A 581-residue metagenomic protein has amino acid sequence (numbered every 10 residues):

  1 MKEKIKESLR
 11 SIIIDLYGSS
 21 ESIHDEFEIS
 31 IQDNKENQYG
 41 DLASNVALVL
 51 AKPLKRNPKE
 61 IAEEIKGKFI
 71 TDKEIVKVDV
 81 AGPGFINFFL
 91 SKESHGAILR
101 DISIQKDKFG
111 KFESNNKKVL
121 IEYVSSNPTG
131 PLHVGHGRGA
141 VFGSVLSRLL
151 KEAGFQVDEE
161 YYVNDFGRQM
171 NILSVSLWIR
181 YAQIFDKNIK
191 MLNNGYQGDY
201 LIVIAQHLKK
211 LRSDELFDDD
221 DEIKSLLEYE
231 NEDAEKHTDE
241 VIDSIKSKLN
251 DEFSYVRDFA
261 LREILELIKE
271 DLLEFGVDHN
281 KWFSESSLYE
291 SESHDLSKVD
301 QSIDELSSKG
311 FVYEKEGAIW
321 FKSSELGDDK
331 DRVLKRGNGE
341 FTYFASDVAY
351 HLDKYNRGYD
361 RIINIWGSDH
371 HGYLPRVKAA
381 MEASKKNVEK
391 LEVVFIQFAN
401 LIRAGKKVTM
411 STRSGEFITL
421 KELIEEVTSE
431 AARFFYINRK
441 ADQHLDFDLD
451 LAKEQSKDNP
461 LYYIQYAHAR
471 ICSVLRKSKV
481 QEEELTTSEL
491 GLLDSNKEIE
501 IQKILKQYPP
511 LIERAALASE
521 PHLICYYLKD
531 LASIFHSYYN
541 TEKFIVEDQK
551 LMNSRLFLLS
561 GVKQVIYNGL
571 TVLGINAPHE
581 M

Functional and structural regions predicted by a protein language model:
M1-G96, K111-M581: Non-catalytic interaction-recognition regions
A97-I102: Short, charged, solvent-exposed linker or helix-capping segments at domain edges/interfaces that act as flexible hinges
S103-E113: Glycine-/acidic-rich phosphate or pyrophosphate-binding loops and their flanking alpha/beta elements
